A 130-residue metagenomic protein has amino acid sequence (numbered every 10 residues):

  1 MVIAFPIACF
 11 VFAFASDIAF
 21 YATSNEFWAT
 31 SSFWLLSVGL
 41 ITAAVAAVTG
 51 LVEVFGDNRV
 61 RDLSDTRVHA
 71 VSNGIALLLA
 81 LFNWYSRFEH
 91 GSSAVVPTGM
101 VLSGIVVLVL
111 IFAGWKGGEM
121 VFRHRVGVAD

Functional and structural regions predicted by a protein language model:
M1-T23, T30-D130: Polytopic transmembrane helical bundles with strong interfacial aromatic enrichment
